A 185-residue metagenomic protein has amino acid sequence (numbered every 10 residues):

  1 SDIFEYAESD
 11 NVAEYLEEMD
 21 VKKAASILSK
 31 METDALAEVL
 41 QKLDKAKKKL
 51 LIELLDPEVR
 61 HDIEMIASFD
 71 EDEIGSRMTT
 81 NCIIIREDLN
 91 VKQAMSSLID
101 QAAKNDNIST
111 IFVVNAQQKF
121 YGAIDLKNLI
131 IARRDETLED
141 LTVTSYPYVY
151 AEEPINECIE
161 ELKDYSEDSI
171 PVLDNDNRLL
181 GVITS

Functional and structural regions predicted by a protein language model:
S1-S185: Hydrophobic packing positions in regular secondary-structure scaffolds
